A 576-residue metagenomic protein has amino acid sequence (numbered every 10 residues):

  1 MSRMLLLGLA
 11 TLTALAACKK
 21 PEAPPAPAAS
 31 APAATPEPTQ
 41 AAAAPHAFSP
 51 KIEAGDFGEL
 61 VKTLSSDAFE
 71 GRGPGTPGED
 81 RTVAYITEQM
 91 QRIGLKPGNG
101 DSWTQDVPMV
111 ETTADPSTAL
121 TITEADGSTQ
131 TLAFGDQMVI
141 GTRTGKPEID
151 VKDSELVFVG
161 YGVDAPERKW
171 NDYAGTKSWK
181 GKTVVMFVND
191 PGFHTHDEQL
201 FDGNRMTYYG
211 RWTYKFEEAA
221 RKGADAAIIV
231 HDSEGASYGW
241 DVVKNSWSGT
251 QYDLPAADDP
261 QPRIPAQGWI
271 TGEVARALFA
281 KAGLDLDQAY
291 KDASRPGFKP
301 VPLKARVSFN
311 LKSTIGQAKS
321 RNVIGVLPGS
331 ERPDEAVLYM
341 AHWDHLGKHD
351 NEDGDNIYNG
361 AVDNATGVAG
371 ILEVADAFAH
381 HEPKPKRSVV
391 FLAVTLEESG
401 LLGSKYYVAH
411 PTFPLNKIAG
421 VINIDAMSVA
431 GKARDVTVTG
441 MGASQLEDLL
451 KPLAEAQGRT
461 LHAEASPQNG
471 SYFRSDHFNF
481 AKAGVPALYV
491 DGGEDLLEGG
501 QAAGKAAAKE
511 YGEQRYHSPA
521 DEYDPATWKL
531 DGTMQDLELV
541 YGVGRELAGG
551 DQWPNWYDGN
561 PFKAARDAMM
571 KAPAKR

Functional and structural regions predicted by a protein language model:
C18-P27: Bacterial lipoprotein signal-peptidase II cleavage site
S49-P97, T121-A125, S178, K182-Y209 (+2 more regions): Catalytic-core environment of secreted peptidases
E53, F134-D258, P262-I264, N356-N359 (+2 more regions): Extracellular/luminal Protease-associated
E70-D197, S320, Q445: Noncatalytic luminal/extracellular "stalk/propeptide" segments of secretory-pathway proteins
T123-D126, D136-T176, D259-G360, D376-P383: Soluble metallo-hydrolase cores and metallopeptidase-like ectodomains found primarily in the secretory/periplasmic
G135-Q137, P147-D150, L254-D285, R332 (+1 more regions): Metal-dependent peptidase/peptidase-like ectodomains
N204-G210, G235, G347, D353-Q445 (+2 more regions): Acidic/histidine-rich catalytic neighborhood of metal-dependent amide-processing enzymes
D376, H380, E494-R566: His/Asp/Glu-rich mid-to-C-terminal helical/loop segments that flank catalytic regions of hydrolases
